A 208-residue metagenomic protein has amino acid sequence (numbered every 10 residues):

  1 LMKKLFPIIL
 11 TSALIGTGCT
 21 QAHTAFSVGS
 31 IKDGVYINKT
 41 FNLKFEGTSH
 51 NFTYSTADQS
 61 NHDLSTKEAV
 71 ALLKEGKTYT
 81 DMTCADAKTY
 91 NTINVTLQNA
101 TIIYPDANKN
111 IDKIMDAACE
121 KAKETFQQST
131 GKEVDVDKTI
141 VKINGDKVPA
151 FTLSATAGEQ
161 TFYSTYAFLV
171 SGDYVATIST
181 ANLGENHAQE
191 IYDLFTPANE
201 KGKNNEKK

Functional and structural regions predicted by a protein language model:
M2-L5: Positively charged n-region of N-terminal signal peptides that target proteins for export
T17-G18: C-terminal motif of bacterial Sec signal peptides marking the signal peptidase cleavage site
A22-Y79: N-terminal "mature-domain start" segment
N38, A150, A176-S179: Short hydrophobic/aromatic-rich beta-strand segments that constitute the beta-sheet cores of beta-sandwich/beta-barrel
T40, S49-N51, D58, L97-T101 (+2 more regions): A mature extracytoplasmic/lumenal domain signature
S49-F52, G172-K208: Surface-exposed amphipathic alpha-helical segments
L64-Y163: Conserved polar/disulfide-associated segments of primarily extracytoplasmic proteins
S164-L169: Hydrophobic/aromatic beta-strand elements that line small-molecule binding cavities or substrate pockets in beta-rich
